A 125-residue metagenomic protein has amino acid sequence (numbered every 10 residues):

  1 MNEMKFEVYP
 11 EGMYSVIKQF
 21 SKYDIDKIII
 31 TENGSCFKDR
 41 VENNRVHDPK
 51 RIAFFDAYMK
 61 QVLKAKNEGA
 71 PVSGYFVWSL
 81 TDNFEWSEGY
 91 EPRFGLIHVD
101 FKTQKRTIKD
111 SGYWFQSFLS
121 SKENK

Functional and structural regions predicted by a protein language model:
M1-K125: Non-catalytic scaffold segments within catalytic domains of secreted glycoside hydrolases
